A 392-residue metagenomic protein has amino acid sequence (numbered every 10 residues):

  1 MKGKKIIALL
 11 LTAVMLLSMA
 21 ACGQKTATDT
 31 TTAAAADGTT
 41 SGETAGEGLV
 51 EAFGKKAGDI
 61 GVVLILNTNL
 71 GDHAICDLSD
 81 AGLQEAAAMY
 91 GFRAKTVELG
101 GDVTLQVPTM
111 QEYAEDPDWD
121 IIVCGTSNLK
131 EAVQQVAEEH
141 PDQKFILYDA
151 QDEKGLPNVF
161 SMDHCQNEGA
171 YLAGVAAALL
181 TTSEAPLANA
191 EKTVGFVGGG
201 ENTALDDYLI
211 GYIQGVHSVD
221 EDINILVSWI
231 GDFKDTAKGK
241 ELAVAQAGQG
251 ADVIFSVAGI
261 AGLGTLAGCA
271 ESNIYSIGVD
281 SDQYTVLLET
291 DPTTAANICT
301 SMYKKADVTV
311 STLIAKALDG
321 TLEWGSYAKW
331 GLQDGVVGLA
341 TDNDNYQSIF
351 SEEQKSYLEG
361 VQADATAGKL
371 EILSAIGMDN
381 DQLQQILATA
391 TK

Functional and structural regions predicted by a protein language model:
M1-A13: Positively charged n-region of N-terminal signal peptides that target proteins for export
S18-A21: C-terminal motif of bacterial Sec signal peptides marking the signal peptidase cleavage site
Q24-D29, A33-K392: A residue-level marker of the well-folded mature domains of exported/periplasmic proteins
